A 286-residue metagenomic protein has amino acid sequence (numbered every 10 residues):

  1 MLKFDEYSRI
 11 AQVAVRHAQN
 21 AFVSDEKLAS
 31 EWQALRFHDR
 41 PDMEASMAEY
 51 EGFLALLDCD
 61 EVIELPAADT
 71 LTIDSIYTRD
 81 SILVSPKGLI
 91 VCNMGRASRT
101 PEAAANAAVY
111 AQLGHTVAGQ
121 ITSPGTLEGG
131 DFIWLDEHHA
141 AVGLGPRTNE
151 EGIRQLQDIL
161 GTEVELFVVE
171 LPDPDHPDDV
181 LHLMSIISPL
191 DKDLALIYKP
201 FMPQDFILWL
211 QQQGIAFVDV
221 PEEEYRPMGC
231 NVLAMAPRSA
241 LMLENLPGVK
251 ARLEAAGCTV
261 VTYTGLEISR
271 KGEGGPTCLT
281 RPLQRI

Functional and structural regions predicted by a protein language model:
M1-I286: The feature marks the mature, well-folded catalytic cores of soluble enzymes
